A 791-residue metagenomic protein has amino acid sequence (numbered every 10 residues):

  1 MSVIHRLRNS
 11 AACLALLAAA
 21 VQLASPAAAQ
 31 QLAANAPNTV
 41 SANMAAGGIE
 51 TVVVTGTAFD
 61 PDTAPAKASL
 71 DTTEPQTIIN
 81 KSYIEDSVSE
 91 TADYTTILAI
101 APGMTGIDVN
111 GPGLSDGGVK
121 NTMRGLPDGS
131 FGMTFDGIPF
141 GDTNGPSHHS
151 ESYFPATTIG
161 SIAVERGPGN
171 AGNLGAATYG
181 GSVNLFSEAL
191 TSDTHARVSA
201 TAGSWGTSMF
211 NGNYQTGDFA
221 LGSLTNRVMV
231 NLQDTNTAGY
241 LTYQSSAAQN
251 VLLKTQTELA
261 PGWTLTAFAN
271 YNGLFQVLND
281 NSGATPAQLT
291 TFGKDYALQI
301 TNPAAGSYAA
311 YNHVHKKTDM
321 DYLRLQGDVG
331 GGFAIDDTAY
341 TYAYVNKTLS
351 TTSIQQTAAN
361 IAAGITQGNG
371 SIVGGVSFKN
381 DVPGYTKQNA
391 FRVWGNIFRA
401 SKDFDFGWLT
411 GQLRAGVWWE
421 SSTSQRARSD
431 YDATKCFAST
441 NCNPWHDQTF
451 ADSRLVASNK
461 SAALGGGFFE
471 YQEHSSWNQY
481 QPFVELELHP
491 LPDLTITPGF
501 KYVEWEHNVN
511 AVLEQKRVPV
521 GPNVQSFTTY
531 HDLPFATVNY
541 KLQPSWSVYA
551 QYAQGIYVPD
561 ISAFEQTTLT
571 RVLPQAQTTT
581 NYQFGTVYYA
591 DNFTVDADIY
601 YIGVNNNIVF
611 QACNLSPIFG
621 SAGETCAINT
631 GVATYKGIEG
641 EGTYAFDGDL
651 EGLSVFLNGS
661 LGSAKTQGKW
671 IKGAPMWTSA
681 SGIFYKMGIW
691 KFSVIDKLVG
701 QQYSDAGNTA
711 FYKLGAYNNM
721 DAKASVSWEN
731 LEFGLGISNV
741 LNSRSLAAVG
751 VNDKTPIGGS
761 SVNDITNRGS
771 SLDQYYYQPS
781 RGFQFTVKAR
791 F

Functional and structural regions predicted by a protein language model:
E50, F140, Y153-R197: A beta-strand signature from Gram-negative outer-membrane beta-barrel systems, especially the internal plug domain
P61, D86, A92-P139: Extracytoplasmic beta-strand/coil segments of soluble accessory domains associated with Gram-negative outer-membrane
H195-R197, T201-D280, H313-R324, D328 (+1 more regions): Transmembrane beta-barrel wall of Gram-negative outer-membrane proteins
L252-E258, G262-Q326, A343, K347-N389 (+2 more regions): Acidic/polar loop-and-plug regions of large Gram-negative outer-membrane beta-barrel proteins
Q326-D328, A334-Y340, Y344-T352, K541 (+3 more regions): Membrane-embedded beta-barrel scaffold of Gram-negative outer-membrane proteins
F391, T410-S422, Y471-V604, N658 (+5 more regions): Structural signature of Gram-negative outer-membrane beta-barrels, strongest in the C-terminal barrel of TonB-dependent
P492, I496, T594, I599-N605 (+2 more regions): Gram-negative outer-membrane beta-barrel transporters
Y600, N605, Q701-S704, S725-F791: C-terminal beta-signal and adjacent terminal beta-strands/loops of Gram-negative outer-membrane beta-barrel proteins
